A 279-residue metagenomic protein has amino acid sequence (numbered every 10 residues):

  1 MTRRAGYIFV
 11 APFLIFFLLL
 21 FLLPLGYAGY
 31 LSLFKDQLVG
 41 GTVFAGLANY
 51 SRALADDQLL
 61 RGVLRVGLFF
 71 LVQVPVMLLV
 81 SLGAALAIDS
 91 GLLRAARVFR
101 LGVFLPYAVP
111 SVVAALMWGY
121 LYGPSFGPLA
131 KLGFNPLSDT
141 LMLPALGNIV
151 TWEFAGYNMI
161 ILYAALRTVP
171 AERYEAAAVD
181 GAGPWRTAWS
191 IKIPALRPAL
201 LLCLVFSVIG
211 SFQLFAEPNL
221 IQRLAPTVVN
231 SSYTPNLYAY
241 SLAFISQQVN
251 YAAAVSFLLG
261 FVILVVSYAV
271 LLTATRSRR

Functional and structural regions predicted by a protein language model:
M1-T2: Short, Lys/Arg-rich, polar N-terminal cytosolic tail immediately upstream of the first transmembrane signal-anchor
A5-R279: A structural signal for multi-pass alpha-helical bundles of membrane permease subunits that mediate small-molecule
